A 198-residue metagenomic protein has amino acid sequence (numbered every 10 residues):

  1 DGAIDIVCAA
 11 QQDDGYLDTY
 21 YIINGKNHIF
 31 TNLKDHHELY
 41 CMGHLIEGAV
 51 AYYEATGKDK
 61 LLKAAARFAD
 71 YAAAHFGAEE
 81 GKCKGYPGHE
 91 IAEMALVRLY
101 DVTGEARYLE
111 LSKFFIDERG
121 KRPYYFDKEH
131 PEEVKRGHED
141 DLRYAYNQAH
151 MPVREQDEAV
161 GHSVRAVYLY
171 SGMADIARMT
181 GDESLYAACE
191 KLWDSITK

Functional and structural regions predicted by a protein language model:
D1-K198: Glycan-recognition and catalytic cores of secretory/periplasmic carbohydrate-active enzymes
